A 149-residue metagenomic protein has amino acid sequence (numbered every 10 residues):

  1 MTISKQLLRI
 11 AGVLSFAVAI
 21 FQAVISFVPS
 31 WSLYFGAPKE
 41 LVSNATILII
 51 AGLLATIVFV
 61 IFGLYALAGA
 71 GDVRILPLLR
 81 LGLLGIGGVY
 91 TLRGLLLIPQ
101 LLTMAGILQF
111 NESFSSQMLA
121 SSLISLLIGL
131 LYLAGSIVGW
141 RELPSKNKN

Functional and structural regions predicted by a protein language model:
M1-V18: Cytosolic juxtamembrane helix and N-cap/initiation of the first transmembrane helix
V13-V18, G82-R93: Hydrophobic alpha-helical membrane-insertion segments
F21-L54, G69-V73, T103-E112: Interfacial loop at the N-terminal end of multi-pass membrane proteins
L53-F62, A120-G135: Hydrophobic cores of alpha-helical transmembrane segments in multi-pass inner/ER membrane proteins, independent
G69-G88: Loop-to-transmembrane helix junctions at the membrane interface
G82-G88, N111-I128: Individual transmembrane alpha-helices with interfacial aromatic-anchor signatures
I86-L108: Hydrophobic alpha-helical transmembrane segments of integral membrane proteins
A134-N149: Cytosolic juxtamembrane helix at the C-terminal end of the final transmembrane segment
